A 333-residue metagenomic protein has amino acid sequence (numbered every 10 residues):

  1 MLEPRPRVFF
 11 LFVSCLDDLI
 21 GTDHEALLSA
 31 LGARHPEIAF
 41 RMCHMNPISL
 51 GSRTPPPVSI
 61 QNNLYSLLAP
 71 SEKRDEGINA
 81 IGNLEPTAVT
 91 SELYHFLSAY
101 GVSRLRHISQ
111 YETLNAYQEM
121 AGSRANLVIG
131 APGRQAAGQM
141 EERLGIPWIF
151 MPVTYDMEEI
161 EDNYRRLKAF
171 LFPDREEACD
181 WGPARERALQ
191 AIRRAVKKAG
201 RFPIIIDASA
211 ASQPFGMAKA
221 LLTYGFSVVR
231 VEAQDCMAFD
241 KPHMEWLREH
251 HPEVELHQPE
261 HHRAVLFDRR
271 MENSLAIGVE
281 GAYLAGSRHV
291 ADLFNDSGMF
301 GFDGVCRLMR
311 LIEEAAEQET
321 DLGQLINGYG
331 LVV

Functional and structural regions predicted by a protein language model:
M1-V333: An N-terminal assembly and electron-transfer interface module characteristic of large anaerobic redox and radical
